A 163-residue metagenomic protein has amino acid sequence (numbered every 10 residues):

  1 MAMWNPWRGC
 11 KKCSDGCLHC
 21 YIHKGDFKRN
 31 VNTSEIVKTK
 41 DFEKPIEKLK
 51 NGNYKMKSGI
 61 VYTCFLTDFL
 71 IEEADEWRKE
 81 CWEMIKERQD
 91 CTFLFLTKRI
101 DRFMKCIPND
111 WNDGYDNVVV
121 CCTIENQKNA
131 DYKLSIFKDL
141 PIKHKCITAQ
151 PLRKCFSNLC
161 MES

Functional and structural regions predicted by a protein language model:
M1-V118, Q127-A130, S157: Conserved Radical SAM active-site core
Y115, C122-A130, L134-S163: Histidine/lysine/aspartate-rich catalytic loop segments that bind and position anionic ligands
